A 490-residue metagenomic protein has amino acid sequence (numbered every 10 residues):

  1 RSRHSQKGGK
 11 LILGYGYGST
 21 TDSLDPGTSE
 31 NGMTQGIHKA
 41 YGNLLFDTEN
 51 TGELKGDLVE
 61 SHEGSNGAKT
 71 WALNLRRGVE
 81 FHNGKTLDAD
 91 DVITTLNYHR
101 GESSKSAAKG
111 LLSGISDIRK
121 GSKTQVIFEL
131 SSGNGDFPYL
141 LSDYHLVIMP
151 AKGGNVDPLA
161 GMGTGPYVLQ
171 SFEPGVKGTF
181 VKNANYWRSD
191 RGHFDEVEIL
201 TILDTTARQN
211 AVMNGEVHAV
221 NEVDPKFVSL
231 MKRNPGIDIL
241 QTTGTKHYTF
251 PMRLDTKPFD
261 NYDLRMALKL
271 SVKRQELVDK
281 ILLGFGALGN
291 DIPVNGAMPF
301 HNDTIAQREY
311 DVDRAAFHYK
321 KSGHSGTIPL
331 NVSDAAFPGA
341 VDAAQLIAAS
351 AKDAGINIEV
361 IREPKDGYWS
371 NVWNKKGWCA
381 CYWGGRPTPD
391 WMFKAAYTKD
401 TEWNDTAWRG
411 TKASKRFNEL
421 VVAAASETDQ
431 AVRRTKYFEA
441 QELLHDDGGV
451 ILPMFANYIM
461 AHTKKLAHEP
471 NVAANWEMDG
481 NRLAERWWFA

Functional and structural regions predicted by a protein language model:
R1-G9, G101, D117, E309 (+1 more regions): Short, low-complexity disordered leader/linker segments with a strong preference for bacterial N-terminal type II
I12, L87-N97, K123-E129, G165-P166 (+7 more regions): Alpha-helical secondary-structure segments
G14-N66, N97, M162-G163: N-terminal lobe/hinge region of extracytoplasmic solute-binding protein
E49-E53, S142-G192, E196, D313 (+1 more regions): Gly/Pro-rich hinge or "lid" segments in bacterial periplasmic/extracellular proteins
E60-K105, G121, I127, A211 (+1 more regions): Aromatic- and charge-enriched surface segment that lines or borders ligand/interaction sites
N74, A108-A151: Surface-exposed binding/hinge segments that line and control ligand-binding clefts or catalytic entry sites
E173, V272-F300, A336-A348, W369-A490: Detector for C-terminal structural segments
N185-L230, A349, N357: Ligand-site clamp/hinge motif
